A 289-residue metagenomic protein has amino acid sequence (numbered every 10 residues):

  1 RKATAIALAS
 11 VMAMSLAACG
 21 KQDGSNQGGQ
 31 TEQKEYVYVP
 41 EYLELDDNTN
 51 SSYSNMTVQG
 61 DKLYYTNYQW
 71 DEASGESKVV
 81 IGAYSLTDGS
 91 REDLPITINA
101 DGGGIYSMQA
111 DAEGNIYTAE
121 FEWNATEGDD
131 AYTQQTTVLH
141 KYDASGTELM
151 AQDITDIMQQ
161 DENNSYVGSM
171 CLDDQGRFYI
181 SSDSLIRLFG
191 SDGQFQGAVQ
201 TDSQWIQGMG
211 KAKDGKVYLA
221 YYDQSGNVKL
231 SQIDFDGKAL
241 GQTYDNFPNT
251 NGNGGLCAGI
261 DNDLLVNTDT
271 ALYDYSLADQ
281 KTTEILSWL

Functional and structural regions predicted by a protein language model:
S15-A18: C-terminal motif of bacterial Sec signal peptides marking the signal peptidase cleavage site
G20-Q22: Bacterial signal peptide processing site
V39-D47, S90-I98, E148-D161, Q194-Q200 (+2 more regions): A short beta-strand motif characteristic of beta-propeller blades
L43-V79: Beta-strand-rich domains and repeat architectures in extracellular enzymes and scaffolds, especially beta-propellers
N50-V58, D101-A112, Q160-D173, S203-A212 (+2 more regions): Repeated scaffold domains used in trafficking and secretory/extracellular systems, primarily beta-propellers
Y65-T66, T118-E120, I180, L219-A220 (+1 more regions): Residue position within the beta-strands of beta-propeller blades
E72-K78, A125-Q135, S181, Y222-N227: Short, solvent-exposed loop/turn segments at conserved positions within beta-propeller repeat blades
S85-G89, Y142-T147, F189-Q194, D234-K238 (+1 more regions): Short loop/turn segments that connect beta-strands within beta-propeller blades
